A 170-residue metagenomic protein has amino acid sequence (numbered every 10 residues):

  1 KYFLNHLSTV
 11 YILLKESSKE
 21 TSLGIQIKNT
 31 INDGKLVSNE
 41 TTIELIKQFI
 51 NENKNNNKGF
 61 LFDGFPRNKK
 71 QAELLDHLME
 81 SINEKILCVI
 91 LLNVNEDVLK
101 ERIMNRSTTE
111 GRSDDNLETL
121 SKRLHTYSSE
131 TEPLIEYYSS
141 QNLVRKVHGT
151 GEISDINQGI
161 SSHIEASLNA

Functional and structural regions predicted by a protein language model:
K1-A170: Glycine-rich phosphate-binding loop of ATP-dependent small-molecule kinases
